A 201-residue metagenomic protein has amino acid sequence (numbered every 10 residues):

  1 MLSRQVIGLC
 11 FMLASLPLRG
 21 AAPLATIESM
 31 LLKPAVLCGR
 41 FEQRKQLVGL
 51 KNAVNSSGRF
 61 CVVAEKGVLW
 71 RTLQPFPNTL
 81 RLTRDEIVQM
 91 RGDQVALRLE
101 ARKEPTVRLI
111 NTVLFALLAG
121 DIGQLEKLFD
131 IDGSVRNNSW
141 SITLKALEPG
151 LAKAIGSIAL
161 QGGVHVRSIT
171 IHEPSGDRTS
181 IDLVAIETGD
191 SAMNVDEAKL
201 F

Functional and structural regions predicted by a protein language model:
M1-I7: Bacterial N-terminal signal peptides that target proteins for export
G8-S15: Bacterial N-terminal signal peptides
P17-R40, Q46-N52, E197-F201: N-terminal leader/targeting segments and the immediate start of mature chains
F41, V62, V68-T72, I87-Q89 (+2 more regions): Short hydrophobic/aromatic-rich beta-strand segments that constitute the beta-sheet cores of beta-sandwich/beta-barrel
N52-R59: Amphipathic hydrophobic-ligand
R59-L109, T179-S180, A185: An acidic-aromatic
Q94-S141: Flexible, surface-exposed loop/linker segments and immediately adjacent secondary-structure boundaries
I122-F201: Gly/Pro-enriched, hydrophobic low-complexity segments that function as extracytoplasmic propeptides/linkers
